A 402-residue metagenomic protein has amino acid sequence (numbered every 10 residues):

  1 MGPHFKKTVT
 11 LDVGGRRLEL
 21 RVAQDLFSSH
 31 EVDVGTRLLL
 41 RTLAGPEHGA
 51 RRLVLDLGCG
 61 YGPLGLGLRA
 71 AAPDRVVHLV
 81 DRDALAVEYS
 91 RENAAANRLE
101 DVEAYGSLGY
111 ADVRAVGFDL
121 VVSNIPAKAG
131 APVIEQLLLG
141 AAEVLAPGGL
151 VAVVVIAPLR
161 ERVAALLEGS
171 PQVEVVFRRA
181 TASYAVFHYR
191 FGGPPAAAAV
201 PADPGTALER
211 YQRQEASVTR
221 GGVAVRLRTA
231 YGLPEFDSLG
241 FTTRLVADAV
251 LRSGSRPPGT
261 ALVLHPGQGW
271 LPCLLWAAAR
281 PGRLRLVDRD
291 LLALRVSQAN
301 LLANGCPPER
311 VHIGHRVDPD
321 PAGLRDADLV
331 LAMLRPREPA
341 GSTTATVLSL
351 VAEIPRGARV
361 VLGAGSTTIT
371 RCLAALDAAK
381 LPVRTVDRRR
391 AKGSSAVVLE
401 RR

Functional and structural regions predicted by a protein language model:
M1-P46, A196-S253: Class I SAM-dependent transferase core
G2-H4, A157-R220, A230-L233, S366-R402: Class I S-adenosyl-L-methionine
R21, E103-Y105, V176, V311-G314 (+1 more regions): General small-molecule cofactor/ligand-binding pocket signal
V34-S123, T242-D320: Conserved SAM/SAH cofactor-binding pocket of Class I
D74-R75, G149, P281-G282, P355-A358: A short helix->loop->beta-strand "cap" motif at the edges of active sites that frequently abuts
D119-P132, D328-G341: A short SAM/SAH-binding and catalytic strip from SAM-dependent methyltransferases
E135-P147, A345-G357: A short glycine-rich, Lys/Arg-flanked "PGG" loop and its adjoining helix->strand segment in the class I
G148-I156, G357-G365: Conserved beta-strand signature within the Rossmann-like core of class I S-adenosyl-L-methionine
